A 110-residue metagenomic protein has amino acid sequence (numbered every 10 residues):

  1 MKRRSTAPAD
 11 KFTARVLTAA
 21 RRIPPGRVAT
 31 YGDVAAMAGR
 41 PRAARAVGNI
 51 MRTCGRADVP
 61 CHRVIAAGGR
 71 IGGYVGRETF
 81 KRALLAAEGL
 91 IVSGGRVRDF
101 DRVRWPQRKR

Functional and structural regions predicted by a protein language model:
K2-R110: Nucleic acid-binding interface residues in structured DNA/RNA-binding domains, emphasizing the DNA-engaging scaffolds
